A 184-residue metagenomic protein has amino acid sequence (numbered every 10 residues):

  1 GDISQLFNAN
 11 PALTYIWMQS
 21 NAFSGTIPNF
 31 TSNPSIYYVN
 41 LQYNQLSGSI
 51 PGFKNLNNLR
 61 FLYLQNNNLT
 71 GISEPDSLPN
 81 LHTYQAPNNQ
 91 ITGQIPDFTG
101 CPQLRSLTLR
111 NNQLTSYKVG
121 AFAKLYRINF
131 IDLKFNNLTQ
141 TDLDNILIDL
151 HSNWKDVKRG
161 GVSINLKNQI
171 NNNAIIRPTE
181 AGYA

Functional and structural regions predicted by a protein language model:
G1-I3, T26-I27, S49-I50, I72-S73 (+4 more regions): Canonical leucine-rich repeat
I3-N8, I27-S32, I50-N55, P75-L78 (+2 more regions): Hydrophobic anchor residues at the C-terminal helix/turn of individual leucine-rich repeat
A9-N10, S32-N33, L56, N66 (+7 more regions): Structural signal for repeat-unit boundaries in curved repeat scaffolds
L13, S24, I36, S47 (+8 more regions): Conserved hydrophobic position(s) of the canonical leucine-rich repeat
W17, N40, Y63, Q85 (+3 more regions): Conserved positional slot within leucine-rich repeat
N21, L41-N44, N67, N89 (+3 more regions): Consensus "Asn ladder" position of solenoid repeat domains
R60-T70, E74-A123: Eukaryotic tandem repeat interaction scaffolds
F135-A184: N-terminal capping/linker segments that flank leucine-rich repeat
